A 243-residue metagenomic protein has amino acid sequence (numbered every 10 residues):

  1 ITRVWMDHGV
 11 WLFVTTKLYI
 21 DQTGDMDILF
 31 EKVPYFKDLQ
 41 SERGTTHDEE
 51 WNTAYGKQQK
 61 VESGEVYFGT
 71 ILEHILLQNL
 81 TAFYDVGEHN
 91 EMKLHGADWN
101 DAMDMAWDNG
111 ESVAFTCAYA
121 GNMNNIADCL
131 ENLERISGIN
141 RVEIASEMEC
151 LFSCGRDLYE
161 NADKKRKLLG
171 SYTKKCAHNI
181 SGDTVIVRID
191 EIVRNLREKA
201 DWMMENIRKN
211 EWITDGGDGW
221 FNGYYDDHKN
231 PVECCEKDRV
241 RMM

Functional and structural regions predicted by a protein language model:
I1-M243: Acidic, mature catalytic/reactive cores of soluble proteins
